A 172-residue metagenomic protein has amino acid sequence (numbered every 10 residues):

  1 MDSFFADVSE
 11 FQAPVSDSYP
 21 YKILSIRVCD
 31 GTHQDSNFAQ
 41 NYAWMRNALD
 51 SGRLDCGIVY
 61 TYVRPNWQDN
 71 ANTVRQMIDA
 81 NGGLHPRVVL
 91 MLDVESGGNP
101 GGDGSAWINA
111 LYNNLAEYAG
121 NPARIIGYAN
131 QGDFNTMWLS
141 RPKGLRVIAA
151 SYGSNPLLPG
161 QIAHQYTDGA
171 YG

Functional and structural regions predicted by a protein language model:
M1-P122: Substrate-binding cleft of extracellular glycoside hydrolase catalytic domains
M1-S18, W138-G172: Functionally critical loop-and-helix segments that line ligand-binding/catalytic clefts of soluble enzyme domains
T32, P65, D133, N155 (+1 more regions): Surface-exposed, flexible loop/turn segments at secondary-structure boundaries
A39, N72-V74, A129-Q131, G144-I148: Short amphipathic alpha-helical surface micro-motifs
Q40, I58-Y60, I126, H164 (+1 more regions): Intrinsically disordered, low-complexity segments enriched in small/polar residues
C56, G120-T136, R146: Aromatic-lined carbohydrate-recognition surfaces of secreted/lumenal glycan-active proteins
Y62, D93, Y128-N130, A150-Y152 (+1 more regions): Conserved beta-strand termini and adjacent loop/short-helix elements that scaffold enzyme active sites in alpha/beta
W67-D69, D133-K143: Glycine-rich, charge-decorated loop segments at or immediately adjacent to ligand/cofactor-binding or catalytic sites
